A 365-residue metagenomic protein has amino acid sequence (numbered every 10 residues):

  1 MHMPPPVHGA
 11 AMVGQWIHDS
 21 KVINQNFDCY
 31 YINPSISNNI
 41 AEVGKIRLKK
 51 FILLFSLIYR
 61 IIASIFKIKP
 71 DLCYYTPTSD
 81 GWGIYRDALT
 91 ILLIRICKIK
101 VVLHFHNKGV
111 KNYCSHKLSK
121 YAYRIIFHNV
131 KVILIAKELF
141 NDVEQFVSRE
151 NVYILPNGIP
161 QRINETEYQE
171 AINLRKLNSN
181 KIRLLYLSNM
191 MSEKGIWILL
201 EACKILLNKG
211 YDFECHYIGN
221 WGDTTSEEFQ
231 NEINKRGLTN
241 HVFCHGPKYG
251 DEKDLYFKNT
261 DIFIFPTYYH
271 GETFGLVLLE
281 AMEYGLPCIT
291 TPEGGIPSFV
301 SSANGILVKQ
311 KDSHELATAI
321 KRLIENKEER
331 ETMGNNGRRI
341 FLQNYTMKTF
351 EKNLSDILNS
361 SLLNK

Functional and structural regions predicted by a protein language model:
A11-W16, I182, Y186-I205, E227-E228 (+1 more regions): A conserved mid-protein helix/loop that constitutes part of the nucleotide-sugar donor-binding site
Y31-S37, L187, E214-E228, P247: Glycosyltransferase donor-sugar binding loop
R124-Y168: Donor nucleotide-sugar binding/catalytic pocket of nucleotide-sugar-dependent glycosyltransferases
E227-K248: Nucleotide-activated donor-binding/catalytic signature segment of Leloir-type glycosyltransferases, i.e., the conserved
K258-E272, L286: Acidic donor-binding loop of glycosyltransferase active sites
E283, P287-T290: Short hydrophobic beta-strand element within catalytic cores of glycosyltransferases and related nucleotide-activated
S302-S313, R322-E328: Conserved acidic donor-binding segment of nucleotide-sugar-dependent glycosyltransferases
E315, R322, E329-Q343, F350 (+1 more regions): A short, well-ordered alpha-helix in the C-terminal region of glycosyltransferases
